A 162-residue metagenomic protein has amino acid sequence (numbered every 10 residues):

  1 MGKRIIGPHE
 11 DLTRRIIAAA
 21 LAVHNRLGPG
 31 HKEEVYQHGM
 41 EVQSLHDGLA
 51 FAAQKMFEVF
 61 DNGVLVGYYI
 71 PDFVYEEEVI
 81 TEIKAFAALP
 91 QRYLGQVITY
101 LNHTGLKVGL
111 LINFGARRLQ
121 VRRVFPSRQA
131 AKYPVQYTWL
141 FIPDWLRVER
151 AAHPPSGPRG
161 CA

Functional and structural regions predicted by a protein language model:
M1-D11, P134, F141-A152, G157-P158: Extreme N-terminal tail/first-helix region
M1-L27: Interdomain/boundary linker segments immediately adjacent to catalytic/signaling cores
H24, H31, Y93: Histidine-centered active-site/metal-ligand motif
P29-E78, F86, A116-Q129, T138-P143 (+3 more regions): Active-site metal-binding core of divalent-cation-utilizing nuclease and nuclease-like domains
I80, K84-K132: Nucleic-acid nuclease catalytic cores
